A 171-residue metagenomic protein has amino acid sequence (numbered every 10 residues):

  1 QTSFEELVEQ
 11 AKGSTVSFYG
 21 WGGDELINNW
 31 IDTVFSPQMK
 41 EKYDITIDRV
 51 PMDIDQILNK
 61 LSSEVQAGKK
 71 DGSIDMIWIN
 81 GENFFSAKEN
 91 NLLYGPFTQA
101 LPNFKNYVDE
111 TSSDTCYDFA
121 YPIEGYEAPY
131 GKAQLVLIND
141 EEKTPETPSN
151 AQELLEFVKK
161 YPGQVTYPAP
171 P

Functional and structural regions predicted by a protein language model:
Q1-F18, K40-E41, K159-P162: Immediate post-signal peptide segment of exported/extracytoplasmic ligand-binding proteins
S14, G68, N91-L92: Short glycine-centered helix-capping/turn motifs at secondary-structure transition points
W21-V34, D48-L58, G72-P171: Extracytoplasmic ligand-binding site segments that recognize negatively charged/polar headgroups
V34-K40: A short alpha-helix/helix-coil micro-patch that ends at or immediately precedes a cysteine
P37, S63, E89: Short, well-ordered alpha-helices that flank and scaffold nucleotide-derived cofactor binding pockets
Y43-I47: A generic structural motif
L61-K69: Short, well-structured alpha-helical segments in soluble
